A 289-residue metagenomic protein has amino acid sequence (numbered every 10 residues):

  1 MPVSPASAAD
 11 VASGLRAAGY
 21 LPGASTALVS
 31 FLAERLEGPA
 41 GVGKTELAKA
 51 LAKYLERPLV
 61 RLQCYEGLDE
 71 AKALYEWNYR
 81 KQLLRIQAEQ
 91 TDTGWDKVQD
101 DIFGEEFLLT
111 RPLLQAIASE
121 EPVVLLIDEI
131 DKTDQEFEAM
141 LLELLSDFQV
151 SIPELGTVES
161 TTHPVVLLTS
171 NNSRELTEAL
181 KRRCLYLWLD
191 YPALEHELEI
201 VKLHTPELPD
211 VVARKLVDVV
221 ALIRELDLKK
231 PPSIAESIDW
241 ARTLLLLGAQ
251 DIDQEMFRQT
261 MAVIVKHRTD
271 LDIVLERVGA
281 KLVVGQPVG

Functional and structural regions predicted by a protein language model:
M1-G289: C-terminal regulatory/interaction module of P-loop NTP-utilizing enzymes
